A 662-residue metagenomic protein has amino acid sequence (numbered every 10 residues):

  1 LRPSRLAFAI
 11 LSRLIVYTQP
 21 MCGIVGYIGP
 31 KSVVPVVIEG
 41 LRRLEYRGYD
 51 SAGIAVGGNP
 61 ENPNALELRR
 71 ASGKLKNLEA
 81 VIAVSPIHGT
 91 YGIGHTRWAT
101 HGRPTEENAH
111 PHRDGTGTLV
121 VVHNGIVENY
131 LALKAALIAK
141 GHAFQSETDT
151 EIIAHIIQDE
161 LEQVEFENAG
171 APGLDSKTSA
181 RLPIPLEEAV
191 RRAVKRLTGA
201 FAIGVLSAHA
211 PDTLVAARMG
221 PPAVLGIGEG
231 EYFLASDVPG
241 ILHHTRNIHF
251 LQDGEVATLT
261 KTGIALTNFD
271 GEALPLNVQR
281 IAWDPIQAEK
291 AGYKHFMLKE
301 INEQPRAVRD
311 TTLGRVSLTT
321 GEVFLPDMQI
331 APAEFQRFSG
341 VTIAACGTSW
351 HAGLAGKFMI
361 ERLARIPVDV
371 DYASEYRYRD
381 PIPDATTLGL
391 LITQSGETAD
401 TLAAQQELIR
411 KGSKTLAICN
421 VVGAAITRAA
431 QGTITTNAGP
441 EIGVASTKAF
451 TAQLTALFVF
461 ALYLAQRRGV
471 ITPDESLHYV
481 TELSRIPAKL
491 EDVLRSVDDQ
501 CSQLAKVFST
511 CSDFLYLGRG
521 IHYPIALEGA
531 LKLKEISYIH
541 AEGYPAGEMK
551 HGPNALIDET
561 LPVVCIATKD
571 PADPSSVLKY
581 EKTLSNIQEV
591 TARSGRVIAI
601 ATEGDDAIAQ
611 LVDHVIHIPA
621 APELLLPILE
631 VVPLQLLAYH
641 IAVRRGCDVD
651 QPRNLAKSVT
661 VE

Functional and structural regions predicted by a protein language model:
L1-P20: N-terminal amphipathic/basic-hydrophobic helices that include classical n-h-c signal peptides and signal-anchor
L14-H295, K299, E303-R337, P473 (+3 more regions): Conserved short alpha-helical segments that host acidic/polar catalytic motifs at enzyme active sites
G94-E107, T319-P332, G356-I392, T398 (+1 more regions): Glycine-rich oxoanion-binding loops at beta->alpha junctions
P111, L206, V215-A216, I248-H249 (+11 more regions): Replace "in large, NTP-powered and nucleic-acid-processing enzymes" with "in large, NTP-powered factors and other
L197-E231, S509-S537, A567-K569, V577-L584: Acidic/histidine-rich
G271, M297, R596, A621-E662: Generic C-terminus detector
Q304-T342, V422, G432-A567, V643-E662: Active-site phosphate/pyrophosphate-binding segments
A333-R485, T568-V577, E581-H614, L637: Glycine-rich phosphate-binding loops that contact phosphosugars or nucleotide phosphates
